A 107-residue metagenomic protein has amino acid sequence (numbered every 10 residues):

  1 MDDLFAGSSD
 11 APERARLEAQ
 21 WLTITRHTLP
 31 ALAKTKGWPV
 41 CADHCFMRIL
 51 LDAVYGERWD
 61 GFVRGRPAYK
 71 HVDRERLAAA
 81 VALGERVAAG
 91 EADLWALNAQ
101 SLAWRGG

Functional and structural regions predicted by a protein language model:
M1-G107: Positively charged, phosphate-engaging catalytic surfaces used for nucleic-acid and nucleotide handling
